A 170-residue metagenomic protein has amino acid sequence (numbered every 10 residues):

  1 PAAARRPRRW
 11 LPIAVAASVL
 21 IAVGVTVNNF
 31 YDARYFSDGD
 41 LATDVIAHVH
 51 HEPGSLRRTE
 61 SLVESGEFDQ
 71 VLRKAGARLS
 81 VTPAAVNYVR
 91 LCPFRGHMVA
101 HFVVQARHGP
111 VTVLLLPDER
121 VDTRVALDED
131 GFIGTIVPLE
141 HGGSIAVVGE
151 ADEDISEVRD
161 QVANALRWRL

Functional and structural regions predicted by a protein language model:
P1-R5: A short, acidic loop/turn at secondary-structure junctions
R8-V15, V19-P110, R124: Juxtamembrane extracytoplasmic segments of single-/few-pass membrane proteins
Y35, R124-L170: A short, solvent-exposed beta-edge/loop patch
V104-H108, P117-E119, V148-E153: Short, flexible beta-strand-to-coil junctions
P110, L115-G131: Short, Gly/Ser/Thr-enriched beta-strand-loop segments that form substrate-interacting elements of hydrolase/peptidase
